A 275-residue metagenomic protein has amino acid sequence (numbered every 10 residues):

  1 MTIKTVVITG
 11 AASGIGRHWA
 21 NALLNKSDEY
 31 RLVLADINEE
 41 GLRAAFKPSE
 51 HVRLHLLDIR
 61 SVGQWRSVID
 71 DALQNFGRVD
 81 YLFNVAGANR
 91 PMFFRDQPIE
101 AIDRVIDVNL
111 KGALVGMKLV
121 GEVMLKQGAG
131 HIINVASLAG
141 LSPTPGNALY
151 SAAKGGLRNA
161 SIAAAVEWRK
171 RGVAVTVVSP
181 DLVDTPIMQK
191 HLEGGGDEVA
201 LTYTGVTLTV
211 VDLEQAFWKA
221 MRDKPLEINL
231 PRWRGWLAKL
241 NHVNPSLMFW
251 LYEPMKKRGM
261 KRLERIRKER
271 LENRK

Functional and structural regions predicted by a protein language model:
M1-L32: Canonical Rossmann dinucleotide-binding motif of NAD(H)/NADP(H)-dependent dehydrogenases/reductases, specifically
K26-A44: Conserved glycine-rich Rossmann-like NAD(P)H-binding loop of the short-chain dehydrogenase/reductase
F93-F94, P98-I106: Substrate-binding pocket helix/loop in short-chain dehydrogenase/reductase
M117, A153: Active-site helix of classical SDR
S137: Residue(s) in the substrate-gating loop at a strand-loop-helix junction that position the organic substrate next
S142, A163-V173: Active-site-adjacent segment of SDR/Rossmann-fold oxidoreductases
K170-R232: SDR active-site lid
